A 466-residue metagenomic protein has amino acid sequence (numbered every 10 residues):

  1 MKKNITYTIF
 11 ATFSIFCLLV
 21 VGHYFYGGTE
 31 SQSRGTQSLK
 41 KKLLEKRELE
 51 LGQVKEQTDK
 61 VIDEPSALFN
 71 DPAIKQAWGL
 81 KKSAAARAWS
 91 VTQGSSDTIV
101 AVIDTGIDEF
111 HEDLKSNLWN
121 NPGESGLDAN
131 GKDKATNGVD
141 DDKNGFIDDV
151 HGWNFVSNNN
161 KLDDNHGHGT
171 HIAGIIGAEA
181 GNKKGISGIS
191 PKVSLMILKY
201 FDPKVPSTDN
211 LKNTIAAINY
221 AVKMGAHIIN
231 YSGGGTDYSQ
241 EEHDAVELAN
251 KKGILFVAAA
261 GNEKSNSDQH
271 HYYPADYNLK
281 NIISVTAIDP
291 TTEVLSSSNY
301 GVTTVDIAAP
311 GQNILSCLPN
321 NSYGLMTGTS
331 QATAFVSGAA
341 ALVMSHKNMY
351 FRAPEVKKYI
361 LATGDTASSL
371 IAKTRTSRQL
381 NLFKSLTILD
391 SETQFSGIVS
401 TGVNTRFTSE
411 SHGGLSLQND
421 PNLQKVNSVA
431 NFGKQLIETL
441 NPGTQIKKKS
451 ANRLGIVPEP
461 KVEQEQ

Functional and structural regions predicted by a protein language model:
K2-Q76, N120, N452, E463-Q466: Autoinhibitory propeptides
K3-I9, L19-Y24, G35-L43, A226-Y231 (+2 more regions): C-terminal subdomain of the subtilisin-like protease fold in secreted/lumenal serine endopeptidases
S14, I175-I176, M196-F201, H227-I228 (+2 more regions): Hydrolase catalytic cores
A84-V156, I175, I229: Acidic-leg catalytic submotif of subtilisin-like serine proteases
S95, E179, I197-N281, T291 (+4 more regions): Substrate-binding/access-modulating region of protease and related hydrolase catalytic domains
T105, K143, D149-D237, D289 (+5 more regions): Subtilisin-like peptidase catalytic core
I147-D148, L198, A287-S330: Catalytic-core environment of secreted peptidases
